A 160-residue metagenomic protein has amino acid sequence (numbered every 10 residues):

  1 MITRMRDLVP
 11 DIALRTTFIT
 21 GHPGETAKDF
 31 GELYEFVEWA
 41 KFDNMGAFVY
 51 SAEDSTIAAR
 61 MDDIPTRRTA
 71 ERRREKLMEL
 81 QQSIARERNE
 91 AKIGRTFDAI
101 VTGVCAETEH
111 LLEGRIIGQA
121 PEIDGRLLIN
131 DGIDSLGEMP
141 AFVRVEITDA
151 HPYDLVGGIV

Functional and structural regions predicted by a protein language model:
M1-T56, K76-A85: Conserved C-terminal portion of the radical SAM core fold that forms the substrate/S-adenosylmethionine-binding
R60-V160: Terminal RNA-binding accessory module
